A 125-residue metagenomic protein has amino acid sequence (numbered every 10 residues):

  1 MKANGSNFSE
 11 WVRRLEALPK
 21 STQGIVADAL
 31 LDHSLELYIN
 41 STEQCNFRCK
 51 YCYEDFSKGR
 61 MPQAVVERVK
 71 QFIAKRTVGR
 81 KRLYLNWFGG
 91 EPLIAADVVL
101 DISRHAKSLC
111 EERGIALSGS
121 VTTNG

Functional and structural regions predicted by a protein language model:
M1-G5: N-terminal accessory interaction module
W11-R13: N-terminal leader/targeting and pre-domain segments
L15-N124: Conserved alpha-helical substructure of the radical SAM core
